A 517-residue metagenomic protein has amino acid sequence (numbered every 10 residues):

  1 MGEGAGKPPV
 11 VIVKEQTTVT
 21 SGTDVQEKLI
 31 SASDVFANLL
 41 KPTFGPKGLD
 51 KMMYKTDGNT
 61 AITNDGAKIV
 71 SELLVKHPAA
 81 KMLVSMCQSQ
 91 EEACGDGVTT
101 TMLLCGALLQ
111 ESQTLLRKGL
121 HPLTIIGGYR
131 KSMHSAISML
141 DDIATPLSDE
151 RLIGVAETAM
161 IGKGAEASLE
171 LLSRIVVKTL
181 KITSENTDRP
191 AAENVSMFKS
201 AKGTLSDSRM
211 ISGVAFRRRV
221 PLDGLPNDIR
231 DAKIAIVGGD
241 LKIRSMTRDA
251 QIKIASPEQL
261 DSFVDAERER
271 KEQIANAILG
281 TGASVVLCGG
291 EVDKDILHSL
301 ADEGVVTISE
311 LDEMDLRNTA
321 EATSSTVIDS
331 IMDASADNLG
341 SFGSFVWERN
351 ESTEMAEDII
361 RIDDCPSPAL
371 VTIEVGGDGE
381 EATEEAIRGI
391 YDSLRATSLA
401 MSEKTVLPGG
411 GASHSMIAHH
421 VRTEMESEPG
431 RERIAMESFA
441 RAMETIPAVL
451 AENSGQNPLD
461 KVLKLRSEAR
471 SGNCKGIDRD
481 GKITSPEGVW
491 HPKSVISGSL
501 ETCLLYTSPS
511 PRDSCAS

Functional and structural regions predicted by a protein language model:
G2-A67, L73, M133-G377, E385: Extended amphipathic alpha-helical scaffolds
T20, Q90-T100, V406-L407: Glycine/serine-rich anion-binding loops at beta->alpha junctions that coordinate negatively charged ligand groups
E27, L74-K76, L370-E374, G379-S508 (+1 more regions): Extended, low-charge hydrophobic alpha-helical regions
G45, G95, G119, V176 (+5 more regions): Residue-level signature of catalytic and energy-coupling elements of molecular machines, predominantly ATP/GTP-dependent
M52-K55, T101-C105, S415-H420, V495: Short hydrophobic alpha-helical segments that form membrane-spanning helices or hydrophobic packing faces of helical
K81, D96-L109: Elongated alpha-helical scaffolds
M102-L103, I126, R433-E437: Alpha-helical transmembrane segments of multi-pass membrane proteins, especially transporters and channels
E111-S138: Hydrophobic or amphipathic alpha-helical targeting/insertion segments
